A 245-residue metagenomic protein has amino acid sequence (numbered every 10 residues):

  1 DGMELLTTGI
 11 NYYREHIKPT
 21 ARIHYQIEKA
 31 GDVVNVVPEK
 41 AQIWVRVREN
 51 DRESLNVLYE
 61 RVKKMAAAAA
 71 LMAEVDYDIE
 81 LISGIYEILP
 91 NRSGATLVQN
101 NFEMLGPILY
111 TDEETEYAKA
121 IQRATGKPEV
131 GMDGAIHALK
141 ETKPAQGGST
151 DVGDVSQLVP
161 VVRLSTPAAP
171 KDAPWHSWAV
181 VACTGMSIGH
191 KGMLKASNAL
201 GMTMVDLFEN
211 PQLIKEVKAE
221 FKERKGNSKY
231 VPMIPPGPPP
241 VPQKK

Functional and structural regions predicted by a protein language model:
D1-E114, K119-R123: Midchain, well-structured core segments that form catalytic/ion-binding scaffolds
D1-E4, T8-H16, D51-K64, T166-E223: His/Asp/Glu-rich mid-to-C-terminal helical/loop segments that flank catalytic regions of hydrolases
H24-E28, E80-P90, I214-I234: Short, highly charged C-terminal tails/helix-capping segments
V36, Q146, P211: Acidic, glycine-enriched loop/beta-strand segments at the rims of small-molecule binding/catalytic pockets
D51, N91, T111, M186 (+2 more regions): Intrinsic-disorder/low-complexity, polar/charged segments
L71, E103-P107, Q157-P160, P167 (+1 more regions): Hydrophobic alpha-helix feature that most strongly marks membrane-spanning transmembrane helices and their immediate
V98, V155, L200: Hydrophobic, well-ordered secondary-structure elements that form the walls of internal hydrophobic environments
E114-S197, K215-K245: Zn-dependent metallopeptidase/amidohydrolase metal-coordination segment
